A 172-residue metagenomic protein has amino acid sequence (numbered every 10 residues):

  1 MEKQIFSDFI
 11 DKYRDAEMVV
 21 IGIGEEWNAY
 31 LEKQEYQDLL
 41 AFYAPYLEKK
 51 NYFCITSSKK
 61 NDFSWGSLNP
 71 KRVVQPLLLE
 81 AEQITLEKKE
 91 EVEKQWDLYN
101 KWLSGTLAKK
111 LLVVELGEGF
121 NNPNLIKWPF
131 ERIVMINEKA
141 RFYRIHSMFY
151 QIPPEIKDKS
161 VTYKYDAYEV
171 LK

Functional and structural regions predicted by a protein language model:
M1-K172: Conserved catalytic alpha/beta core of Sir2/sirtuin-type deacylases, generalized to analogous enzyme cores that bind
